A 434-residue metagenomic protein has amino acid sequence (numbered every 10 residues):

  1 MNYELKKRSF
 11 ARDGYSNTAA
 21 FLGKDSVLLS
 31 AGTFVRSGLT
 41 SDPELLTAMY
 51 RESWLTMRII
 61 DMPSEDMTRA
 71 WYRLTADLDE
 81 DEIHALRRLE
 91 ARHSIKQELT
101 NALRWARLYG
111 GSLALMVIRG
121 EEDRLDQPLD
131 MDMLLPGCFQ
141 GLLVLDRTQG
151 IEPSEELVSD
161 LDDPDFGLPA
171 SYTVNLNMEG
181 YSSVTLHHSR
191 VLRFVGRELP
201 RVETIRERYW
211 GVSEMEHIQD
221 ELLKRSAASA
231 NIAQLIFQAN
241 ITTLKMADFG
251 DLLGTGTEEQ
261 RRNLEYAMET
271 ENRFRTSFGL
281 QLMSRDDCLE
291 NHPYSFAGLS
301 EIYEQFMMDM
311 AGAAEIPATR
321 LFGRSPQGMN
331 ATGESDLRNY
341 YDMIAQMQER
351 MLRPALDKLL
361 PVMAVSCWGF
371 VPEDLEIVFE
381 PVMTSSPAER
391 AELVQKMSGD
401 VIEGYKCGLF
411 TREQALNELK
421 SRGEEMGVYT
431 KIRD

Functional and structural regions predicted by a protein language model:
M1-R69: N-terminal-proximal low-complexity accessory segments that begin disordered and transition into the first
K6, G23, T47, I60 (+9 more regions): Conserved aromatic-histidine-acidic binding/catalytic patches
P43, A48-E207: Structured, mid-chain assembly/scaffold modules that mediate subunit interfaces within large macromolecular complexes
I95-L115, L253-A267, S295-V394, I402-A415: C-terminal amphipathic alpha-helical
T185-S335, P381-S386: Extended, charged amphipathic alpha-helical segments
L419-D434: Long, highly charged low-complexity segments enriched in Glu/Asp and Lys/Arg with interspersed Ser/Thr
